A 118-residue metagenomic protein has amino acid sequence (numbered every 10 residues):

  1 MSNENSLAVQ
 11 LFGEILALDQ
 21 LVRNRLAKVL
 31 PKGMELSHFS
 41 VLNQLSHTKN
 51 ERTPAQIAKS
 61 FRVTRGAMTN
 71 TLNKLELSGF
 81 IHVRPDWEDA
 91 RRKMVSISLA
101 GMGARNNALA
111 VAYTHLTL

Functional and structural regions predicted by a protein language model:
M1-K32: N-terminal leader segment of winged-helix/HTH proteins
L7, S37-H38, A100: N-terminal positioning helix adjacent to the helix-turn-helix/winged-helix DNA-binding module
G13, S40-Q44, T69-T71: Base-recognition residues in the alpha-helical recognition helix of bacterial helix-turn-helix
I15-L18, V22-L26, F61, G101-L116: Alpha-helical linker/hinge and terminal dimerization helices associated with HTH transcriptional regulators
N24-T64: N-terminal helix-turn-helix DNA-binding core of bacterial DNA-binding proteins
P54-A55, G66, N73, K93: Residues within helix-turn-helix
N73-L118: Charged, amphipathic alpha-helical coiled-coil/dimerization segments
